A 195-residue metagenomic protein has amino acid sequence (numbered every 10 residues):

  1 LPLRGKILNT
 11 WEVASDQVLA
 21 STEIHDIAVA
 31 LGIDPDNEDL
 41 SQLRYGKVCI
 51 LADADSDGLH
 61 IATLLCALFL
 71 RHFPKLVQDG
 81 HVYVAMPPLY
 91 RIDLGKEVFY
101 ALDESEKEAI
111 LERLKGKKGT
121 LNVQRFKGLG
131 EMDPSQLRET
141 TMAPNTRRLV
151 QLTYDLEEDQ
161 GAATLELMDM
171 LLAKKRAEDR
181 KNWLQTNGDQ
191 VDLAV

Functional and structural regions predicted by a protein language model:
L1-V195: Conserved phosphate-chemistry cores used by DNA topoisomerases
